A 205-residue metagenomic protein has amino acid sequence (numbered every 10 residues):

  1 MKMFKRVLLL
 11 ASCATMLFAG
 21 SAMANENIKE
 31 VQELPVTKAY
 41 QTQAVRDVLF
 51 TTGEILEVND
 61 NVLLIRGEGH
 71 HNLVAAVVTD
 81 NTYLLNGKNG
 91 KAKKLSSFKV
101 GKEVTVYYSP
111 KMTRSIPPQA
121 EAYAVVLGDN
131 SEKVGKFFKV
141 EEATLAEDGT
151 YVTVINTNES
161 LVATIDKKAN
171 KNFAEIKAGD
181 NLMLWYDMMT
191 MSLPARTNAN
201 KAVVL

Functional and structural regions predicted by a protein language model:
K2-L9, G20-H70, K88-T157, K168-L205: Short, flexible, surface-exposed loop segments at domain boundaries
A14-G20: Hydrophobic h-region of N-terminal signal peptides that target proteins for export in Gram-negative bacteria
H71-N81, E159-K167: A short macromolecule-binding patch
Y83-N86: Low-complexity "stalk/linker" and mucin-like segments enriched in Ser/Thr/Pro/Ala/Gly
